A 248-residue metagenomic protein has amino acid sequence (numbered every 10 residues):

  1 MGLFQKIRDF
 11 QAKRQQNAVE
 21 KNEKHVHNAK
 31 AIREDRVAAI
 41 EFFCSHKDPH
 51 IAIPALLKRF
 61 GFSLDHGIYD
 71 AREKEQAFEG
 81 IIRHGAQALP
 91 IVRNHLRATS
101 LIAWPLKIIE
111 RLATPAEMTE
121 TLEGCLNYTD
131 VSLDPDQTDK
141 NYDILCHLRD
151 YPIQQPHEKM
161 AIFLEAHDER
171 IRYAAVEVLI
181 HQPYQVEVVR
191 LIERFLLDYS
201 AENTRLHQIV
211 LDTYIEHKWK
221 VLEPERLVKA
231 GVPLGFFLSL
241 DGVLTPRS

Functional and structural regions predicted by a protein language model:
G2-R14, R33-D48, I68-A86, N94 (+6 more regions): Structural detector for internal amphipathic alpha-helices that build alpha-solenoid repeat scaffolds
A12-H27, K47-D65, G85-L96, P115-S132 (+3 more regions): Amphipathic alpha-helical scaffolding segments comprising HEAT/armadillo-like alpha-solenoid repeats
P224-S248: Terminal, low-structured helical/coil segments at or just beyond the last alpha-helical repeat
